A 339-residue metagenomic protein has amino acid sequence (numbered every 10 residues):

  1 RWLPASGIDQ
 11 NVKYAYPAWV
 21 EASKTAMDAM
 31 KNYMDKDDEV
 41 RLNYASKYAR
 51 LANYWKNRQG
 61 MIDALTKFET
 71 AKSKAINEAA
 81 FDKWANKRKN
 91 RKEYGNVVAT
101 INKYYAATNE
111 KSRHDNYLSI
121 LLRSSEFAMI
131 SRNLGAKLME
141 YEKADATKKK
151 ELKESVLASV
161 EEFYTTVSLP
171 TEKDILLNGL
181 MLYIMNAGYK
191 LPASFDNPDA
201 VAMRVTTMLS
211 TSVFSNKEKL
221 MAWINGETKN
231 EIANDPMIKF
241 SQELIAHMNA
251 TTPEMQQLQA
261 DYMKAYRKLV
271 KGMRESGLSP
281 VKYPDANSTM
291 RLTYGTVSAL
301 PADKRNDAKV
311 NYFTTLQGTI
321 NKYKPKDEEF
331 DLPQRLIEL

Functional and structural regions predicted by a protein language model:
R1-L339: Terminal presequence/propeptide segments associated with secretion/organelle targeting and zymogen/polyprotein
